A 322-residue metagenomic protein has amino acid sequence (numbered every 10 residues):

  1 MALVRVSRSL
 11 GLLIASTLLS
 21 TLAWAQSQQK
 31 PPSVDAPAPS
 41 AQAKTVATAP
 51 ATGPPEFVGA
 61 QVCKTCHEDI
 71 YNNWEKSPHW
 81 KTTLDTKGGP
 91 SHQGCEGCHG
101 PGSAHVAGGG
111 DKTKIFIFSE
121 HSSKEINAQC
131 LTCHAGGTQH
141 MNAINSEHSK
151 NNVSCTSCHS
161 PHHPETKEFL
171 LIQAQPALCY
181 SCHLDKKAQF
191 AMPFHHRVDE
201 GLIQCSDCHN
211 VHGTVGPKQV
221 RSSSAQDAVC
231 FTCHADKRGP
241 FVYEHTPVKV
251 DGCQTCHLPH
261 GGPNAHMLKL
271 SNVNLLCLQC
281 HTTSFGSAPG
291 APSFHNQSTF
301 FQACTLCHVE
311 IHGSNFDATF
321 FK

Functional and structural regions predicted by a protein language model:
M1-R8: Positively charged n-region of N-terminal signal peptides that target proteins for export
L3, L22-K322: Short sequence/structural segments immediately N-terminal
R8-L10, A38: N-terminal regions of proteins, emphasizing targeting and processing segments when present
G11-T21: Bacterial N-terminal signal peptides
